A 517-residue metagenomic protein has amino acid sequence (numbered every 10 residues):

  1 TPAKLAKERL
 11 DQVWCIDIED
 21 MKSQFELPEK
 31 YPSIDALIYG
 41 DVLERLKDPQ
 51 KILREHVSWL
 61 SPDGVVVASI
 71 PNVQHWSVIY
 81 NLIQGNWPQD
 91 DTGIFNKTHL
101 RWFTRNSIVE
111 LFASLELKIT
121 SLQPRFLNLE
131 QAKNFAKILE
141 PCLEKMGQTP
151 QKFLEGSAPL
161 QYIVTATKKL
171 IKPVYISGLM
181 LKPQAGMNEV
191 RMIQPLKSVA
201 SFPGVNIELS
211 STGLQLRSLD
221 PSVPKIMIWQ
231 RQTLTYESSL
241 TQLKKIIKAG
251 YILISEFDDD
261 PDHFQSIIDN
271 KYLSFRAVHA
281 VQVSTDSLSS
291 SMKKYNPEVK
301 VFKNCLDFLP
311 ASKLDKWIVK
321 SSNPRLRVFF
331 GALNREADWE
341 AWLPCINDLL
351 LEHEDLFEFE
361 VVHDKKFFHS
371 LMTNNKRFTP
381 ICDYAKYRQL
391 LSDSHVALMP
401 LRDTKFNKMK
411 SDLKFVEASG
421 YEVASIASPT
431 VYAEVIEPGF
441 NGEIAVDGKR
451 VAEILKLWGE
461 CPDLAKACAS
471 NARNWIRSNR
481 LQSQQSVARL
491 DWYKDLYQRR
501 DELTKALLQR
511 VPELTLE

Functional and structural regions predicted by a protein language model:
W14-C15, Q123, H279-K313: Donor nucleotide-sugar binding/catalytic pocket of nucleotide-sugar-dependent glycosyltransferases
E19-M21, A36, K47-K169: S-adenosyl-L-methionine-dependent methyltransferase catalytic module, highlighting the catalytic core
K169-L234: N-terminal pre-catalytic "stem/leader" segment of glycosyltransferase-like enzymes
G178-F202, F308-D393: Conserved catalytic-core segment of nucleotide-activated headgroup transferases in glycan assembly
E208-M292: Extended catalytic core of nucleotide-activated donor transferases of GT-like folds
H263-F264, A337, Y384-A385, Q389-L390 (+2 more regions): Nucleotide-sugar-dependent
I436-K449, L457-P462: Conserved acidic donor-binding segment of nucleotide-sugar-dependent glycosyltransferases
D463-E502: A charged, aromatic-enriched C-terminal amphipathic alpha-helix characteristic of glycosyltransferases across folds
